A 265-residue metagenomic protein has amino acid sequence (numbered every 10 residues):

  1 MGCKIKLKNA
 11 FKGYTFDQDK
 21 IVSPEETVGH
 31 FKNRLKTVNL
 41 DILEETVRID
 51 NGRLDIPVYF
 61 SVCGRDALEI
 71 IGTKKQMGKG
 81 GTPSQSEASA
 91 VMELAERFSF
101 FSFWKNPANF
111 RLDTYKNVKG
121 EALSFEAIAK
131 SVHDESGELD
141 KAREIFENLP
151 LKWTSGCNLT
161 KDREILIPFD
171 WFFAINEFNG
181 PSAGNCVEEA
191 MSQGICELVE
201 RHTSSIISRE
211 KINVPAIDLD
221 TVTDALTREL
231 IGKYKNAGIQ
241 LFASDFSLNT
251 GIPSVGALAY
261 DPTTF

Functional and structural regions predicted by a protein language model:
M1-F265: Helix-coil modules at protein/domain termini and other flexible surface or pore-lining loops, especially C-terminal
